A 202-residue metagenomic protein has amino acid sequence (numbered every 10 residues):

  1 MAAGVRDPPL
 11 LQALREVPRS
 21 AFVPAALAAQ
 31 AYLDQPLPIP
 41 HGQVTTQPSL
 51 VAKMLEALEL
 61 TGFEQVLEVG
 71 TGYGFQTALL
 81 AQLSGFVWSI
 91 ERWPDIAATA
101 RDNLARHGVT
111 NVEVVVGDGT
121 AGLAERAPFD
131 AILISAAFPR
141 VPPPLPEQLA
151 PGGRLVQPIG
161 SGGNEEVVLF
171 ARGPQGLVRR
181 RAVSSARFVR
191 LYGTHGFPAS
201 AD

Functional and structural regions predicted by a protein language model:
M1-L67, T71, F75-L79, L83 (+2 more regions): Class I SAM-dependent transferase core
E59-R179: Conserved nucleotide-cofactor-binding alpha/beta core module
